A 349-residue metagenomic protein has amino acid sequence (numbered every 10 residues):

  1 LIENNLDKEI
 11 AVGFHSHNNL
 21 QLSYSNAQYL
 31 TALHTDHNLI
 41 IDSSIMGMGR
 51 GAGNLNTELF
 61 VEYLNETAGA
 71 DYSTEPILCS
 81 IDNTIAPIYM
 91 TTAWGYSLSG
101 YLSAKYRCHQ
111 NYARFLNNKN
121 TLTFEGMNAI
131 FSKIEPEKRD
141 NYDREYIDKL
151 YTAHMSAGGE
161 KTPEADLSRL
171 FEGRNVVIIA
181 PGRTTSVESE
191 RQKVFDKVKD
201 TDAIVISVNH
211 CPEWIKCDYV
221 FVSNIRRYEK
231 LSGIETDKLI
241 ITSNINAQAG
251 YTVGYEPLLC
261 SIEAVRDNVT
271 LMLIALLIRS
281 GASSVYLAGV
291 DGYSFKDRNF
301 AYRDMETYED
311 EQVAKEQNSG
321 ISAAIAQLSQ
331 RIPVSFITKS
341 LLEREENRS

Functional and structural regions predicted by a protein language model:
L1-E164: Catalytic cores and adjacent flexible loops of soluble metabolic enzymes that perform enolate/carbanion chemistry on
E160-S349: Metal-ion/cofactor- or nucleotide/acyl-coenzyme-handling active-site neighborhoods
